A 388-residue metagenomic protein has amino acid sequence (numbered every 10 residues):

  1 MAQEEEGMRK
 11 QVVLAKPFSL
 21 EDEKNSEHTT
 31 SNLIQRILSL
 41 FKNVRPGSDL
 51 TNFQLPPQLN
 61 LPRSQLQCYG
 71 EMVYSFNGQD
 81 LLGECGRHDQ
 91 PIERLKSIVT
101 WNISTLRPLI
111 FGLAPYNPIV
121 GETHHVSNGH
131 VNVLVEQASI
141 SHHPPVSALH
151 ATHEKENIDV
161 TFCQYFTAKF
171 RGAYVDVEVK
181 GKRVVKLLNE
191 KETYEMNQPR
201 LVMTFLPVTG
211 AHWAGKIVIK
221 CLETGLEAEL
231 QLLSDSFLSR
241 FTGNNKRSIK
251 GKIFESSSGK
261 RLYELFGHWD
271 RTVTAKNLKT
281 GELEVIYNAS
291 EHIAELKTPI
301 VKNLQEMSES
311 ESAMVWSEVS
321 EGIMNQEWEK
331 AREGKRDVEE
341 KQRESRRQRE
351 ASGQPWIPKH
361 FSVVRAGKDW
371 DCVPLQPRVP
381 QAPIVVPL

Functional and structural regions predicted by a protein language model:
M1-G83, R87-H88, I92-L388: Extended acidic, Ser/Thr- and Pro-enriched interaction/regulatory segments
